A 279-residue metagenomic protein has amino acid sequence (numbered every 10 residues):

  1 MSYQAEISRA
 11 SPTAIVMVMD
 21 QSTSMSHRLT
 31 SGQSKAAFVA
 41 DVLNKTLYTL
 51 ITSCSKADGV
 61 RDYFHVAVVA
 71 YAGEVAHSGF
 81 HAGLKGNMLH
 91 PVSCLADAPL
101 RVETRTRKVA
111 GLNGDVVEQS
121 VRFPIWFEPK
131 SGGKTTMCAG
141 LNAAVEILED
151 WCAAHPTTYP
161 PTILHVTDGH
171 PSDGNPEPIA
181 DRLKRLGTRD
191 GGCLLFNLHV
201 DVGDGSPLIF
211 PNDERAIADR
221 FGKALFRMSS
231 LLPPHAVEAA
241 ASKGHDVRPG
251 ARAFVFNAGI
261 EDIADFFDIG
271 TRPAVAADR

Functional and structural regions predicted by a protein language model:
M1-A37, S55, V145, E149-C152 (+1 more regions): Acidic, polar low-complexity linker/tail segments
Y3-I7, T188-C193, N197-R279: C-terminal tail/extension regions appended to the core domain(s) of diverse proteins
S11, G32-L43, P129-N142, I263: Phosphate/oxyanion-binding active-site loops and adjacent basic polyanion-contact surfaces
A14-S22, V39, V68, A144-V145 (+1 more regions): DG-centered beta-turn motif at the end of beta-strands
S24-Y63, E74: …and closely analogous acidic/polar surface helices at protein-protein or active-site interfaces in A-domain-like
A57-Y63, A154-P160, T188-G192: Short helix-terminating capping/connector loops at secondary-structure junctions
G59-F123, S206-A216: Short beta-strand-loop
W126-T135, A139, A143-V145, W151-H155 (+1 more regions): VWA/integrin I-like adhesion module and closely mimicked acidic/polar interface patches used
